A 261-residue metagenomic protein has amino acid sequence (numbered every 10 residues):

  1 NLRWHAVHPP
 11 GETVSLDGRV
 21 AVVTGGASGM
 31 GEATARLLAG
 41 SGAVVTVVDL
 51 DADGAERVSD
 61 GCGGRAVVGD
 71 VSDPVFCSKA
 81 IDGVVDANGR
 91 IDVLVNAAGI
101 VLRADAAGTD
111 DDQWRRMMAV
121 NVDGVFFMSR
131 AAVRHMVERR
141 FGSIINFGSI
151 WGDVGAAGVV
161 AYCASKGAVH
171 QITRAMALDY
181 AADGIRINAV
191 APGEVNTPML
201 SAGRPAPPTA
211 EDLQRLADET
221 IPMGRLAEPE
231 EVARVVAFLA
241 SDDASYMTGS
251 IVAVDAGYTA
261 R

Functional and structural regions predicted by a protein language model:
N1-T13, V154, A237, T248-R261: Short C-terminal tail/terminal secondary-structure segment of NAD(P)H-dependent dehydrogenase/reductase domains
S15-V45: Canonical Rossmann dinucleotide-binding motif of NAD(H)/NADP(H)-dependent dehydrogenases/reductases, specifically
D105-A106, D110-R115, L213, A217: Substrate-binding pocket helix/loop in short-chain dehydrogenase/reductase
F126-S129, V137, R225-V254, T259: C-terminal substrate-recognition "lid" of short-chain dehydrogenase/reductases
S129, S165, T173: Active-site helix of classical SDR
R134, L178-A182, S245: Alpha-helical segment proximal to the catalytic Tyr-Lys
S149: Residue(s) in the substrate-gating loop at a strand-loop-helix junction that position the organic substrate next
